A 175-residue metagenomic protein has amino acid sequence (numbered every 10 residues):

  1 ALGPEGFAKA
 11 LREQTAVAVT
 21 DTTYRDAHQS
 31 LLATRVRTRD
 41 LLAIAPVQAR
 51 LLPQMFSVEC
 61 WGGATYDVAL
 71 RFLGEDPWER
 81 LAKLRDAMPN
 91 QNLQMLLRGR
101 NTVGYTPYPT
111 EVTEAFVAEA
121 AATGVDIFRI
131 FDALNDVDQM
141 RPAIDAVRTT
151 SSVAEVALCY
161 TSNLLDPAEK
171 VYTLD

Functional and structural regions predicted by a protein language model:
A1-E13: Flexible inter-domain linker/hinge segments
Q14-D21: Transmembrane beta-strand segments of Gram-negative outer membrane beta-barrel proteins
V19, A27, I130: Conserved, mostly hydrophobic/aromatic
T22-A33: Conserved phosphate/anionic-ligand binding catalytic regions in large, soluble enzymes, centered on
L32-D40: N-terminal phosphate-binding or glycine-rich loops at protein starts, especially the Walker A/P-loop of NTPases
D40-A64, A118-I127: Catalytic domains of carbohydrate-active enzymes, especially glycoside hydrolases
G62-D175: Active-site beta->alpha loop and helix N-cap motifs at the rims of alpha/beta catalytic domains
